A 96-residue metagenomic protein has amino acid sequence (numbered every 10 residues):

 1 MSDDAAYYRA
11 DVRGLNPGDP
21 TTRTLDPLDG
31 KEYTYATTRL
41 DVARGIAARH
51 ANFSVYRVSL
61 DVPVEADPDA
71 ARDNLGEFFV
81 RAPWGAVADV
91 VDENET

Functional and structural regions predicted by a protein language model:
S2, Y7-V12, P17-P20, P27 (+1 more regions): Active-site and NAD+-binding cores of ADP-ribose-processing enzymes
L25-A51: Extended catalytic/binding region for NAD+/ADP-ribose chemistry, centered on the ART fold
